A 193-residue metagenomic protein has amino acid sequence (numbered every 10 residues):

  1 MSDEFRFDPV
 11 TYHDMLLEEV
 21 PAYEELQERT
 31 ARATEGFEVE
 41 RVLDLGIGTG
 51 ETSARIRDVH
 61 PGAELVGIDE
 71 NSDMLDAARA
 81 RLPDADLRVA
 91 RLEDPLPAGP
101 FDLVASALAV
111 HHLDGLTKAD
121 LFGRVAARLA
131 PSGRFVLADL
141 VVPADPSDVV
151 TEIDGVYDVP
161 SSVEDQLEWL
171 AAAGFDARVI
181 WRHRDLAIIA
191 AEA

Functional and structural regions predicted by a protein language model:
M1-G36, V150: Conserved class I S-adenosyl-L-methionine
V39-E40: Nucleotide donor/acceptor-binding cores
L43, T49-D94: Class I SAM-dependent methyltransferase SAM/SAH-binding core
A105: A conserved beta-strand element that flanks and buttresses the S-adenosyl-L-methionine
A109: Hydrophobic adenine-recognition pocket in adenosine-nucleotide-binding enzymes
A119-P131: A short glycine-rich, Lys/Arg-flanked "PGG" loop and its adjoining helix->strand segment in the class I
R134-L186: C-terminal alpha-helical "lid/dimerization" subdomain adjacent to the S-adenosyl-L-methionine
I188-A193: C-terminal lobe and adjacent flexible extensions of AdoMet/dcAdoMet transferase-like proteins
